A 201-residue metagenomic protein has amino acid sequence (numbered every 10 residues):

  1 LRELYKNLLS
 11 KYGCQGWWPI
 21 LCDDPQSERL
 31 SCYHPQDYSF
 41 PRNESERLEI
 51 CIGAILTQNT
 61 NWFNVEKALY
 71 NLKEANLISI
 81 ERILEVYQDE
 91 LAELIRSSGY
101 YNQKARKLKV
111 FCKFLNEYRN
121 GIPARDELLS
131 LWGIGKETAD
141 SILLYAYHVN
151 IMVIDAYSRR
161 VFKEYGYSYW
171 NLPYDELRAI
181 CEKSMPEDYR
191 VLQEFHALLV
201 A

Functional and structural regions predicted by a protein language model:
L1-G121, L198-A201: N-terminal polyanion-binding entry modules of DNA glycosylases/AP lyases and select other DNA-binding proteins
E49-L56, L108-F114, G121-S168, D175-I180 (+1 more regions): Catalytic DNA-binding helix-loop module of base-excision-repair DNA glycosylases/AP lyases
T57, A75, L131, S184-E187: Histidine kinase transmitter module recognition
W62, L77, Y101, H148-M152 (+3 more regions): Alpha-helix boundary/capping and short turn/kink residues
N64-K67, V86, Q103-K107, P123 (+5 more regions): Alpha-helix N-cap and coil->helix boundary residues
I80, L84, E93, Y118-R119 (+3 more regions): Short alpha-helix boundary/capping motifs
I83-Y87, L91-A92, D126-L128, P173-M185: Short, well-structured alpha-helical segments that form the helix of a local strand-helix-strand
E182-Y189, F195-A201: Cys/His-clustered metal-coordination modules, chiefly Zn-binding fingers
